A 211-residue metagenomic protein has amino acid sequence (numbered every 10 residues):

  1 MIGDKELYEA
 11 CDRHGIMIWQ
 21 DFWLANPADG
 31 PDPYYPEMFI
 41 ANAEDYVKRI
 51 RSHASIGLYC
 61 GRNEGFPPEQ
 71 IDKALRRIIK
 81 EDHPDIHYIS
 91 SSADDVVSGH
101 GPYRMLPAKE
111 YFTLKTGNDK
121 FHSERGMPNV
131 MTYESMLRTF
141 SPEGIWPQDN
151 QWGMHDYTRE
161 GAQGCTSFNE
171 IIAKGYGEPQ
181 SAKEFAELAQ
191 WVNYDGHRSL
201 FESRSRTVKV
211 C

Functional and structural regions predicted by a protein language model:
M1-S98: Active-site mouth of glycoside hydrolases
R13, P36, A74, L106 (+1 more regions): Generic alpha-helical propensity signal that fires on short helical segments and nearby coil/disordered stretches
P31-P33, Y103, E134-L137: Surface-exposed beta-strand edges and their flanking turn/coil or helix-capping segments
Y59, Y111-C211: Substrate-binding clefts and catalytic carboxylate motifs of secreted carbohydrate-active enzymes
D72, H100-G101, T132-S135: Short aromatic-enriched loop/helix-cap "lid" or pocket-rim segments at secondary-structure transitions that line
Y103-M105, F112: Aromatic-residue-lined binding/catalytic grooves and analogous aromatic/hydrophobic interfacial grooves in multimeric
